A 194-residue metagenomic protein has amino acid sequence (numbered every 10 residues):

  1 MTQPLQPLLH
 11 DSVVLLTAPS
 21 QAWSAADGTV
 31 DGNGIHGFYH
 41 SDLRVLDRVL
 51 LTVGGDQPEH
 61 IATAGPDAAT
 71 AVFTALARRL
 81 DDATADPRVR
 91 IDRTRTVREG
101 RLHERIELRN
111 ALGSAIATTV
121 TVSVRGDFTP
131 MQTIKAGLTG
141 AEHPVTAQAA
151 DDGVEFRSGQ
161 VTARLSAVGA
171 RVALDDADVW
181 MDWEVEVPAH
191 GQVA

Functional and structural regions predicted by a protein language model:
M1-A194: Terminal accessory carbohydrate-recognition/targeting modules of carbohydrate-active enzymes
